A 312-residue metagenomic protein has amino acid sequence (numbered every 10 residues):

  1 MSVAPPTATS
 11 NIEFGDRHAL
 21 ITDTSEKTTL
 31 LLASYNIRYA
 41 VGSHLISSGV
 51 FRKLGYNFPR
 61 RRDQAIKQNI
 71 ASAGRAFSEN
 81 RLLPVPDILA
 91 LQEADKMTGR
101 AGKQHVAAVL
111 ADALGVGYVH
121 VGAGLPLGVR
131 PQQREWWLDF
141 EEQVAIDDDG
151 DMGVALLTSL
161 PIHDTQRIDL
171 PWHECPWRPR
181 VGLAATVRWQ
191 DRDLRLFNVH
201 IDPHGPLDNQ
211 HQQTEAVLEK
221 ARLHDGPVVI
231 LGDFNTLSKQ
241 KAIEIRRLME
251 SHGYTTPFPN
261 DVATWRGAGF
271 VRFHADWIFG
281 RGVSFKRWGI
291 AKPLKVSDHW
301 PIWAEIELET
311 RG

Functional and structural regions predicted by a protein language model:
M1-V116, H120-W136, T310-G312: N-terminal, active-site-proximal structural segment of metallo-dependent hydrolase catalytic domains
L20-A33, H44, G150, V154-Q166 (+2 more regions): Beta-strand-turn-beta hairpins that frame and shape the catalytic cleft of phosphate-ester-processing enzymes
L31-I37, S72-A101, L157, A185 (+4 more regions): Active-site beta-strand/loop signature of hydrolases that rely on acidic residues for catalysis
F58-Q64, A94-M97, Q166-C175, V199-L207: Surface-exposed cleft-lining segments at the edges of enzyme active sites
R61-R75, G102, D149, W177-P179 (+3 more regions): Soluble or luminal CAZymes and related metallo-dependent hydrolases
Q92, G122, I168, H200-D202 (+3 more regions): Conserved residues at the C-terminal ends of beta-strands
G99-G102, G117-L156, N235-P301: Active site of divalent-metal-dependent phosphoester/diester hydrolases
